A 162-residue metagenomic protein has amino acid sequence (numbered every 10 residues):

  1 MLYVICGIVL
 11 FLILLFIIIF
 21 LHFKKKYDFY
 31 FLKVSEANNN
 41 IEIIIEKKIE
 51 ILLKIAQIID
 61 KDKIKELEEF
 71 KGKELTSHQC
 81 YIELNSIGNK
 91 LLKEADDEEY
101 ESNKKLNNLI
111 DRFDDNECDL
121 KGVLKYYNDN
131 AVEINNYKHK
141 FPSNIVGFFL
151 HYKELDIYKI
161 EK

Functional and structural regions predicted by a protein language model:
L2-K162: A helix-centric hydrophobic-segment signal that preferentially recognizes long, alpha-helical stretches used
